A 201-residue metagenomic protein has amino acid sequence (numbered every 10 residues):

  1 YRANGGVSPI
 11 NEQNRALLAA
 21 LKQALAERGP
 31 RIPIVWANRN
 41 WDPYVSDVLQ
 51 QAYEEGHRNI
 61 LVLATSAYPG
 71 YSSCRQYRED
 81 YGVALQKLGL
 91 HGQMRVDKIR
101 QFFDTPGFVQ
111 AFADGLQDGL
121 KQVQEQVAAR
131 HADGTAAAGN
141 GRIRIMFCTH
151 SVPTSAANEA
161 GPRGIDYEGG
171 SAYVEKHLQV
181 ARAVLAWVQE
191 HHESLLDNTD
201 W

Functional and structural regions predicted by a protein language model:
Y1-W201: Active-site-proximal alpha-helix that buttresses catalytic centers in soluble enzyme cores
